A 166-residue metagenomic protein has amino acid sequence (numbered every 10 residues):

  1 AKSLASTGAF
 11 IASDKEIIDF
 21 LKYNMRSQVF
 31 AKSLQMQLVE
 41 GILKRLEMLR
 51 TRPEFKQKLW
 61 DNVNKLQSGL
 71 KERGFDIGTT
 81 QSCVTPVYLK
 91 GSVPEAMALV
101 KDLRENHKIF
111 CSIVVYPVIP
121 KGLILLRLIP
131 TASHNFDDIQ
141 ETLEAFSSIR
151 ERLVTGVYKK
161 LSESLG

Functional and structural regions predicted by a protein language model:
A1-Q81, Y88, E95: Active-site C-terminal subdomain of aminotransferase-like
V29, E105-F110, F146-V154: A common structural junction motif
S33, S112-P117: Beta-strand->loop->alpha-helix junctions that form or flank phosphate-binding loops in nucleotide-handling enzymes
L43, F136-L143: Short, amphipathic alpha-helical "lid/cap" segments that border enzyme active or binding sites
K56-Q67, K71-K108, Y116-L123, P130-A132 (+2 more regions): Conserved PLP-binding catalytic core of the aspartate aminotransferase-like
T79, L143-I149, G166: Extracellular cadherin-type adhesion modules in metazoan precursor proteins
L99-R104, E141-S147: Short amphipathic alpha-helices in soluble, non-transmembrane regions that often serve as interface/regulatory elements
E151-E163: Flexible helix-coil linker/hinge segments at domain or subdomain boundaries
